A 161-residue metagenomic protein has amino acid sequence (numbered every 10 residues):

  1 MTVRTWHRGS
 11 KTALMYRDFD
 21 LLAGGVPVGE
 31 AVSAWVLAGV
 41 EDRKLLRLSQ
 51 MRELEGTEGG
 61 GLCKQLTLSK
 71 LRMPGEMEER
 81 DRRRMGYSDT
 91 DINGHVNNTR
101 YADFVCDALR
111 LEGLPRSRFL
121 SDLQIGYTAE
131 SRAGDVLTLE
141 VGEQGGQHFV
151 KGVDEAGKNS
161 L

Functional and structural regions predicted by a protein language model:
T2-M73, T128-V136, G142-L161: HotDog/MaoC-like acyl-thioester-processing domains
A23, W35-G39, Y87, R100 (+1 more regions): Generic secondary-structure microfeatures
G75-S88: Short amphipathic
N97-R118: Active-site helix/loop of acyl-thioester processing domains in fatty-acid/polyketide metabolism, spanning hotdog-fold
D122-Y127: Short structured motifs
